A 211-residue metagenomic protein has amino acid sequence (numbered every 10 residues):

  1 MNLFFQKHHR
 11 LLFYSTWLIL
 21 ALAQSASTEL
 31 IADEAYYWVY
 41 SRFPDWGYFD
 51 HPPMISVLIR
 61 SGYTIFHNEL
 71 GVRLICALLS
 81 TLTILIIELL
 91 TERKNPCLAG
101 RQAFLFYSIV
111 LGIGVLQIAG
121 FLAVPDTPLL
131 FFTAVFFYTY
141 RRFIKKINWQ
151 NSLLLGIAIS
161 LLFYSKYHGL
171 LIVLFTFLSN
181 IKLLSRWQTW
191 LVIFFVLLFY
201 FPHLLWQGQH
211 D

Functional and structural regions predicted by a protein language model:
K7-L11, I87-G112, L130-F131: Transmembrane-helix signature of polytopic, membrane-embedded enzymes that assemble or transfer cell-envelope glycans
Q24-Y37, W46-L58, F66-L70, D211: Extracytoplasmic catalytic/substrate-binding loops of multi-pass membrane glycan-assembly enzymes
F43, T139, Q150-K166, L178 (+1 more regions): Membrane-interface alpha helices of multi-pass inner-membrane proteins
I55, I59-F66, I75-I86, L129-F132: Transmembrane alpha-helices of multi-pass, membrane-embedded glycan-processing enzymes that use lipid-linked
E92-C97, F136-N151: Membrane-interface transmembrane helices that cradle and orient dolichyl/undecaprenyl
A103-G114, I159, F163, F177: Short helix- or helix-capping micro-motifs that position conserved polar/aromatic residues at function-defining sites
I118-L129: Short acidic/glycine- and proline-prone juxtamembrane loop motifs at membrane-interface regions of multi-pass membrane
L161, I172-D211: Transmembrane-lumen/periplasm boundary regions of multi-pass, lipid-linked membrane glycan transferases
